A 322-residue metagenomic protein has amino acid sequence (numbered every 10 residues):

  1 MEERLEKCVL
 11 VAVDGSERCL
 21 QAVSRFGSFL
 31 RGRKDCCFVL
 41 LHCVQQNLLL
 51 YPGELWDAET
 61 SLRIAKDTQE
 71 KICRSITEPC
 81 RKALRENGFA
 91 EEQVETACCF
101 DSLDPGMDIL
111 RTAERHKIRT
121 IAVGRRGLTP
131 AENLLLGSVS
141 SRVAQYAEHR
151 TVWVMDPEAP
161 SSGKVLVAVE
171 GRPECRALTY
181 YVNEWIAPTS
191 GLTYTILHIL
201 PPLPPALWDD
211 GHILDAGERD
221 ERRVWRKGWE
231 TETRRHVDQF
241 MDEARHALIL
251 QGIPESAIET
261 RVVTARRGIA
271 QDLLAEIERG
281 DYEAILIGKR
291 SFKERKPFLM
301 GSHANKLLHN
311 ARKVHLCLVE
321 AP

Functional and structural regions predicted by a protein language model:
M1-R4, D67, K82-I121, S141 (+1 more regions): Structural beta-alpha unit
E2-C8, R31-G32, L110-A159, A275-P322: Gly/Ser-rich helix-loop-strand patches that form or flank binding pockets for ribonucleotide-derived cofactors
E2-R63, P160-K227, L250-I253, E259 (+2 more regions): Small/aliphatic-rich secondary-structure junction motif
R25, K71-C80, D108, H236-A244: Short, solvent-exposed amphipathic alpha-helices that sit in or adjacent to ligand/effector-binding or catalytic
F26, C80, I109, V143 (+4 more regions): Aromatic/hydrophobic pocket-lining residues that form π-stacking "cages" and hydrophobic walls in ligand
V39-L41, E95-C99, W153, T195-L197 (+2 more regions): General small-molecule cofactor/ligand-binding pocket signal
T60-S75, D220-Q239: A short acidic, glycine-rich active-site loop that binds or catalyzes chemistry on phosphate/adenosine moieties
I76, V94, I109, V143 (+4 more regions): Fold-core signature of tandem repeat domains
